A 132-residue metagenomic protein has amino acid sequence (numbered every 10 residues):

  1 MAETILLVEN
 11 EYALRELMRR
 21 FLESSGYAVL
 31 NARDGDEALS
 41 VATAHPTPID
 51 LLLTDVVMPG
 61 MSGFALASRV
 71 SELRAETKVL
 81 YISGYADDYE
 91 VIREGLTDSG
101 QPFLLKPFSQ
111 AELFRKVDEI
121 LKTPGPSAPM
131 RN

Functional and structural regions predicted by a protein language model:
L6, R19, N31-L51, V91: Acidic, metal-coordinating helix/loop segments flanking the phosphotransfer/catalytic sites of two-component signaling
E9: Conserved acidic carboxylate
E16-S24: Charged docking surfaces used in two-component/phosphorelay signaling
D34-E37, S62-L66: Acidic catalytic/metal-coordinating carboxylates
D55: Active-site residues of response regulator receiver
M58: Receiver (REC) domain active-site loop signature in two-component systems and cognate sites in sensor histidine kinases
A65, R69-E72, T77-L105, A111 (+1 more regions): Alpha4 helix (beta4-alpha4-beta5 surface) of REC/receiver domains from two-component response regulators
D118-N132: The C-terminal output helix
